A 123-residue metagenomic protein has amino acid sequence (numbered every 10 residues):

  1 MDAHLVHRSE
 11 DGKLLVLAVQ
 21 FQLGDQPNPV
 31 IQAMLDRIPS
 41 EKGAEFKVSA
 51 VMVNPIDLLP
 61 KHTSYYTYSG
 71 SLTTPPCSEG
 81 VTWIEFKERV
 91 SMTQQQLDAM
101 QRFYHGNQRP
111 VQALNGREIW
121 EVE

Functional and structural regions predicted by a protein language model:
M1-E123: Extracellular or lumenal secretory-pathway regions
